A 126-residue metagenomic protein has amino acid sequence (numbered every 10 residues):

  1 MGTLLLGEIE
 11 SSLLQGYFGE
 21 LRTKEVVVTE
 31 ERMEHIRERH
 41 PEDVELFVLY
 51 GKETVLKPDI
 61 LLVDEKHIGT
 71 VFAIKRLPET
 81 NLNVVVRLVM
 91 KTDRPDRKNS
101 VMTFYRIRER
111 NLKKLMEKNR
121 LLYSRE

Functional and structural regions predicted by a protein language model:
M1-E126: Ribonuclease/tRNase effector modules and their secretory precursors
